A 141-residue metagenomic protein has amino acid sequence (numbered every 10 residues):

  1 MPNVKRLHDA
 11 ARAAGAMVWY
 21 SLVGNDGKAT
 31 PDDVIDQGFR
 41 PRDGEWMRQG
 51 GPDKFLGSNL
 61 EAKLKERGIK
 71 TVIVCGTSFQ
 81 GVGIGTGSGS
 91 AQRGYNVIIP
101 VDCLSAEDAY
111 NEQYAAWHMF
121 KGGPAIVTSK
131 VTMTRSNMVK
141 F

Functional and structural regions predicted by a protein language model:
M1-K5: Short catalytic helix/loop segments, enriched in acidic residues and glycine and frequently bearing histidine
H8-D26: Von Willebrand factor
A13, D26-F141: Active-site-adjacent betaalpha module
